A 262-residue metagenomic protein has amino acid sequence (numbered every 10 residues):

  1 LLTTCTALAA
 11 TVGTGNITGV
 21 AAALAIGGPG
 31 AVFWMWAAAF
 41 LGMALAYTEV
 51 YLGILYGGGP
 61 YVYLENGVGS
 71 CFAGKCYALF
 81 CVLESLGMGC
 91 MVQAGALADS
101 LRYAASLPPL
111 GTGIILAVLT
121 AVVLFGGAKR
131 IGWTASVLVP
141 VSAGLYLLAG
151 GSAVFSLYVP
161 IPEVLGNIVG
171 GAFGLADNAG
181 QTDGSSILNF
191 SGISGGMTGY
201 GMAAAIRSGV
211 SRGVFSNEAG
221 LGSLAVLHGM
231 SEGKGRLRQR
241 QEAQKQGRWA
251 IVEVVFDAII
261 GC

Functional and structural regions predicted by a protein language model:
L1-I17, K234, R238-R240: Membrane-interface "cap" regions at the ends of multi-pass membrane proteins
T3-A10, M35-A39, Y51, K75-G87 (+5 more regions): Hydrophobic alpha-helical transmembrane segments of multi-pass small-molecule transporters/permeases
T18-A25, G59-V62, A96, G222-S231: Re-entrant/interfacial helical elements at transmembrane boundaries that shape and gate the permeation pathway
A23-Y61, A73-G74, D257-C262: Extracellular loop-to-transmembrane helix junctions
A25-I26, Y51-I115, E163-A203: Inter-helical loop and helix-membrane interface segments of multi-pass membrane transporters/permeases
P29-M35, N66-L79, G113, G233-F256: Membrane-interface alpha-helices at helix entry/exit sites of multi-pass transporters
A96-L101, P108-G170: Membrane-interface loop-to-helix entry segments
L124-P140, P160-L165, D183, G201 (+1 more regions): Hydrophobic, small-residue-rich membrane helices and short re-entrant helix-turn-helix hairpins that build
